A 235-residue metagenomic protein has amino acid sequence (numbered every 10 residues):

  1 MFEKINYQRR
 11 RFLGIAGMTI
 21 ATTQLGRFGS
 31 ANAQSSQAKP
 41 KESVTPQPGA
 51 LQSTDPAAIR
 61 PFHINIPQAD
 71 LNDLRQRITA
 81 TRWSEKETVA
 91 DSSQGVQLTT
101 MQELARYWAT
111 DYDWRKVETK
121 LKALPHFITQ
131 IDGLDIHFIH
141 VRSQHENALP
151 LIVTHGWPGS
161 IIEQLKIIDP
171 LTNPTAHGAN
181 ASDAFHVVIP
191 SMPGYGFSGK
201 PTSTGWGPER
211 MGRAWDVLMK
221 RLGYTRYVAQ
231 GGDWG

Functional and structural regions predicted by a protein language model:
F2-I20: N-terminal secretory signal peptides and thylakoid transit peptides that target proteins across membranes
I20-A21, W108-Y112, V117-G235: Catalytic cores of eukaryotic secretory-pathway lumenal/extracellular enzymes that build and remodel glycoconjugates
G26-P67: C-terminal segment of N-terminal export signals and the immediately downstream linker at the start of the mature
T79-H126: An N-terminal hydrophobic leader/cap segment in hydrolases
